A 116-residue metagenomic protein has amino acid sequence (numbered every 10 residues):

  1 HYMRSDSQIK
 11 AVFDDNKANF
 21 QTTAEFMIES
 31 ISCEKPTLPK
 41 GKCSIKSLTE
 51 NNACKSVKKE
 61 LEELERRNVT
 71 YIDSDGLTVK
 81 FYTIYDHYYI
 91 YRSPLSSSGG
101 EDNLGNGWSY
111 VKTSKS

Functional and structural regions predicted by a protein language model:
H1-T70: N-terminal export/targeting and maturation segments
K42-S116: Short, solvent-exposed recognition patches
